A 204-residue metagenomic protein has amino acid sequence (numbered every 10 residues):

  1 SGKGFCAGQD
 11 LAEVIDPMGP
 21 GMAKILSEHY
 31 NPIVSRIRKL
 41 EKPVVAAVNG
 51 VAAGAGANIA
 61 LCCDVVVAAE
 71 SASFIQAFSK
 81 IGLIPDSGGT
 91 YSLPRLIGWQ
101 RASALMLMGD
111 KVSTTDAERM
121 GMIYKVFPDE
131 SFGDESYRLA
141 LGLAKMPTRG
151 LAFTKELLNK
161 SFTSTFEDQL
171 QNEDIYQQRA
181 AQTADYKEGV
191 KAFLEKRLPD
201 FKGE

Functional and structural regions predicted by a protein language model:
S1-R36, A52, T165: Glycine- (often His-adjacent) and acidic-residue-rich active-site loop that binds/positions the CoA thioester
L26-H29, P128, F162, Q182: Residue-level signature of the cytosolic catalytic core of signaling kinases
S27-V34, A140, L158, L170-E173 (+2 more regions): Hydrophobic alpha-helical core bundles mediating ligand binding, dimerization, or RNAP-core interactions
S35-L151, Q178-T183, E188-K191, E195-R197 (+1 more regions): Crotonase-fold acyl-CoA enzyme core
K160-S161, K196-D200: A short structural micro-motif
